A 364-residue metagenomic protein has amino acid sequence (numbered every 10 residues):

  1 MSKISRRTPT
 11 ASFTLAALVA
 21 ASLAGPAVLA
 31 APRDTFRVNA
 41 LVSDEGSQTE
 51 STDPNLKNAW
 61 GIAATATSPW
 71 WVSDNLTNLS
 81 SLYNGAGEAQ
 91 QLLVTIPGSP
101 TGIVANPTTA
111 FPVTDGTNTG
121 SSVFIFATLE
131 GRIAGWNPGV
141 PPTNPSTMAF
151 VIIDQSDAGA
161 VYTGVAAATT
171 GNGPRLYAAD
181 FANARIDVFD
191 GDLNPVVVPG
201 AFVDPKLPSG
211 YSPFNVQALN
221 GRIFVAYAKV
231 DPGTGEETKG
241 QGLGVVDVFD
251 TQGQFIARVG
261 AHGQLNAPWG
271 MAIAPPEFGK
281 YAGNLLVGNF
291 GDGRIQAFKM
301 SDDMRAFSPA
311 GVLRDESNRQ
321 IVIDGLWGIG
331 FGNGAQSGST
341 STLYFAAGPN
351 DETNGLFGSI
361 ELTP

Functional and structural regions predicted by a protein language model:
S2-T14: Bacterial N-terminal signal peptides that target proteins for export
P9, A24-A30: Short, low-complexity disordered leader/linker segments with a strong preference for bacterial N-terminal type II
F13-A24: Bacterial N-terminal signal peptides
L29-P364: Sequence/structural signature of beta-propeller domains
